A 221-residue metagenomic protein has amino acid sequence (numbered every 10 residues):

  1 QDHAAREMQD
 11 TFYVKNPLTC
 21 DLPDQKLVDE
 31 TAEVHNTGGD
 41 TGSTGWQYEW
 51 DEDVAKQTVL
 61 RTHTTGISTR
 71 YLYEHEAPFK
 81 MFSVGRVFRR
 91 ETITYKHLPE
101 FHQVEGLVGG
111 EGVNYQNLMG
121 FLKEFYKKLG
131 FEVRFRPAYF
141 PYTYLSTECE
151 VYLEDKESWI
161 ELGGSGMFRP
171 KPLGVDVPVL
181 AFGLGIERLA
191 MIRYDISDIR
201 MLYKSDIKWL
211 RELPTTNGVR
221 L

Functional and structural regions predicted by a protein language model:
Q1-L221: TRNA-recognition modules of translation machinery and tRNA-sensing kinases, especially anticodon-binding
